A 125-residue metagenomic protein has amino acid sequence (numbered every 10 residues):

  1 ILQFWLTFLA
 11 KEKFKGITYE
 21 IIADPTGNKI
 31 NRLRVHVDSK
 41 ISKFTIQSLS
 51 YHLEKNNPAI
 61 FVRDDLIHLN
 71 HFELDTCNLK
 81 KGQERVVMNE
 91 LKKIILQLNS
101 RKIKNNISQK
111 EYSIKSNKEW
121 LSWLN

Functional and structural regions predicted by a protein language model:
I1-T7: Structural signature of PLP-dependent enzymes
F8-I107: Conserved C-terminal alpha-helix-loop-beta "cap" of PLP-dependent enzymes that closes/shapes the active-site mouth
Q97-N125: Structural signal for terminal/edge beta-strands and the immediately following C-terminal loop/tail that closes
